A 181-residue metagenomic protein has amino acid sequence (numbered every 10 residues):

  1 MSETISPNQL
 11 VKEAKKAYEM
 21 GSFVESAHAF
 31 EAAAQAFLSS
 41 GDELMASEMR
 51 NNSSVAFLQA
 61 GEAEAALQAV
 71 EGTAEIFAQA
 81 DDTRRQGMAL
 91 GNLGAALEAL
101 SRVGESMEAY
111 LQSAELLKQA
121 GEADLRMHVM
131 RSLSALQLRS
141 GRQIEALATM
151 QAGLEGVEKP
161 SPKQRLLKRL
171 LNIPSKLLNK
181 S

Functional and structural regions predicted by a protein language model:
M1-I5, Q9-E13, I144-S181: C-terminal non-catalytic interaction modules
S2, G41, D81, G121 (+1 more regions): Structural signature of alpha-solenoid helical repeat scaffolds
N8-G21, A27-Q35, L44-Q59, V70 (+3 more regions): Conserved alpha-helical positions within TPR/SEL1-like repeat arrays
A34-A36, G72-A78, Q112-L116, G121 (+1 more regions): Amphipathic alpha-helical segments of tetratricopeptide repeats
E108-E115, M127-S161: TPR/TPR-like (Sel1-like) alpha-helical repeat modules
